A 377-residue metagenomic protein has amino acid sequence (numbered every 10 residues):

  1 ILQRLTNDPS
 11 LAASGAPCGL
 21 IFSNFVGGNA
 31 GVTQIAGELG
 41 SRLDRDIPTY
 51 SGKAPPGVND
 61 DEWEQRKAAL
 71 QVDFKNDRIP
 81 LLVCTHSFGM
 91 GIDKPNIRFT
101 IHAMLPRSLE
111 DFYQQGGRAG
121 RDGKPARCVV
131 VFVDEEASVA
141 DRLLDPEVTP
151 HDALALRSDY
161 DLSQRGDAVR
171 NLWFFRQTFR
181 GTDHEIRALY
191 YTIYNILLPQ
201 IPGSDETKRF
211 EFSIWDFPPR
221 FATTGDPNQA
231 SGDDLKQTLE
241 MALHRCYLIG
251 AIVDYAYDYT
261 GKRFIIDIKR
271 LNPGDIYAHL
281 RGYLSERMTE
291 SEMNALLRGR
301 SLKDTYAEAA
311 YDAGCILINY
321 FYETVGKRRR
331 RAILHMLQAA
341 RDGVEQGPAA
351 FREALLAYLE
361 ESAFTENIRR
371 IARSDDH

Functional and structural regions predicted by a protein language model:
I1-L81, H86, I92-H377: C-terminal helicase lobe
